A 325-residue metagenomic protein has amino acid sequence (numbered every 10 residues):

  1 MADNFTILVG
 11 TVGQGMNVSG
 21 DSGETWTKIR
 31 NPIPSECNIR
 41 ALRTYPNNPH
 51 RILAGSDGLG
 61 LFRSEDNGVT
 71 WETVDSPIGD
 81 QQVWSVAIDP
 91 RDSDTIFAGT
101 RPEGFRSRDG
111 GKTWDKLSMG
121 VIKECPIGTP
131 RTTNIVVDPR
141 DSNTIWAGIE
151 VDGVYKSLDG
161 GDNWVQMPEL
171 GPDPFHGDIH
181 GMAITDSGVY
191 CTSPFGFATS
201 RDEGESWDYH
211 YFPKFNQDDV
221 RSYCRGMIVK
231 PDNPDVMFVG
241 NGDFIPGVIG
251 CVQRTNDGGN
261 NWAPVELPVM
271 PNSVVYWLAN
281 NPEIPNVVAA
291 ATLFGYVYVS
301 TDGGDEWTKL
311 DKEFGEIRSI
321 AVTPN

Functional and structural regions predicted by a protein language model:
M1-N325: Extracellular glycan-interacting surfaces
